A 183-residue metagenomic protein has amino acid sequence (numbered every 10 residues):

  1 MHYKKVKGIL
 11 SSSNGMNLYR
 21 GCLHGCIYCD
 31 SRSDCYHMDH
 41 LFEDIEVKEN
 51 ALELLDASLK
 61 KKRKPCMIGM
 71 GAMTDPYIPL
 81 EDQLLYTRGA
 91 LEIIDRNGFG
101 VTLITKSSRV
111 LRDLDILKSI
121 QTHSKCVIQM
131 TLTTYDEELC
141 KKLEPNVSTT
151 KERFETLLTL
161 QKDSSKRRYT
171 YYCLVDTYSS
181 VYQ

Functional and structural regions predicted by a protein language model:
M1-Q129, E137-E138, T150-R153, T159: Conserved Radical SAM active-site core
T105, L132, Y171: Short beta-strand/turn micro-motifs composed of small residues that flank or help shape donor/cofactor-binding pockets
L114-I116, S180-Q183: Short secondary-structure transition/capping segments
T134-D136, V175: Feature marks short, surface-exposed loop/turn motifs that line or immediately flank catalytic pockets and channel
L143-T149, T156-V181: Conserved strand-turn element in the central/C-terminal portion of the radical SAM core barrel that lines
